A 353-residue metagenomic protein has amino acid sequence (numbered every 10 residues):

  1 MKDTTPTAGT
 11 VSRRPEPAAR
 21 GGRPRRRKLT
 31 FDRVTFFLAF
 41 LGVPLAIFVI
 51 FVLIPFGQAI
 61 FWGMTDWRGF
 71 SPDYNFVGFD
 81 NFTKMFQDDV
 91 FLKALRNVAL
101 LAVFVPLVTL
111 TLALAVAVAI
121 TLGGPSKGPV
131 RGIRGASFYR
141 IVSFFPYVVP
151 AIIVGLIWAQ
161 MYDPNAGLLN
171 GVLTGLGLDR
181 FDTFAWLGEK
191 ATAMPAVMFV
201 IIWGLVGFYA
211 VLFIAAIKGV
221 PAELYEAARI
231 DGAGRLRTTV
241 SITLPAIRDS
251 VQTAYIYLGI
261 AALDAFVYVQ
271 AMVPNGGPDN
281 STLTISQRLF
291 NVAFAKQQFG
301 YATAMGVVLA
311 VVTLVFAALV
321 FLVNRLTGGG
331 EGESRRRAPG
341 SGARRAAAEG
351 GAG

Functional and structural regions predicted by a protein language model:
M1-F31: Short, Lys/Arg-rich, polar N-terminal cytosolic tail immediately upstream of the first transmembrane signal-anchor
A8, P17-A19, A46, G57 (+1 more regions): Intrinsically disordered, low-complexity segments enriched in proline/serine/threonine
R23, G340-R344: Gram-positive cell-envelope targeting signals
F36-A338, G353: A structural signal for multi-pass alpha-helical bundles of membrane permease subunits that mediate small-molecule
A346-G353: Short, charged juxtamembrane terminal tails flanking transmembrane helices
